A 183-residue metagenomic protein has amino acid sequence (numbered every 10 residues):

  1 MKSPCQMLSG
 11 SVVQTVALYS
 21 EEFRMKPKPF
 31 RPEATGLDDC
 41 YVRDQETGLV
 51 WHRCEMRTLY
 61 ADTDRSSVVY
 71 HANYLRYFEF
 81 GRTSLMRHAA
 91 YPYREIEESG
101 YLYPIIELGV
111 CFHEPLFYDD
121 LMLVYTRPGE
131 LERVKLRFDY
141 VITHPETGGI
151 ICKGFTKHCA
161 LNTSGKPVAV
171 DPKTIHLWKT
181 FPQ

Functional and structural regions predicted by a protein language model:
T15-R24: Short, Lys/Arg-enriched N-terminal segments with co-localized hydrophobic residues within the first ~10-30 amino acids
K26-I105, N162-Q183: Hot-dog-fold acyl-thioester-processing enzymes
L85-L136, K153: Hydrophobic beta-strand-centered segment that forms part of the acyl-chain substrate-binding groove
Y140-I142, H158: Generic short beta-strand
C152-G154, A169: A structural microfeature
